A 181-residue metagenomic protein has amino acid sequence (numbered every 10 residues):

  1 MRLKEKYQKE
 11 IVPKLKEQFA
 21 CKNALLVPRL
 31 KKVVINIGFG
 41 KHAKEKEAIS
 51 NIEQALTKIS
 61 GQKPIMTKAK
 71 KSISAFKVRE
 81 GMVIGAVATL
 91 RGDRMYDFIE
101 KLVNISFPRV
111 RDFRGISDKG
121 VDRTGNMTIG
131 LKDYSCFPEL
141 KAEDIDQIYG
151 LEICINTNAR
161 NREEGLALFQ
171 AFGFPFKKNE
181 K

Functional and structural regions predicted by a protein language model:
M1-K181: Ribosome-associated RNA-binding proteins
